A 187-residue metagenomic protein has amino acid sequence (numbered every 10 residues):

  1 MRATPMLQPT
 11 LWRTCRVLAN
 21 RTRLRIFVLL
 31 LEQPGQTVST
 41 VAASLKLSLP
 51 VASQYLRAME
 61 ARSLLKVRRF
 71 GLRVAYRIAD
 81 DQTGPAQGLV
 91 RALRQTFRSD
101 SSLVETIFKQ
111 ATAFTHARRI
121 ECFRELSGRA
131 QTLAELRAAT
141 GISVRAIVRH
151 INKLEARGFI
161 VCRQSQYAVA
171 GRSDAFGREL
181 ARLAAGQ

Functional and structural regions predicted by a protein language model:
M1-L11, V28, E32, D80-G128 (+1 more regions): Amphipathic alpha-helical dimerization/coiled-coil segments that flank or bridge DNA-binding/regulatory modules
M1-V67: DNA-contacting interfaces and partner/effector-binding or oligomerization modules in DNA-centric proteins
R16-V17, Q36, V51, A111-F114 (+3 more regions): Short glycine/proline-centered loop/turn elements that form peptide/ligand docking sites
T40, A146, E155-C162, R172: Contiguous, function-dense segments enriched for cysteine-driven chemistry and partner/ligand-binding capacity
T40-A43, C122, L133-T140: A short acidic, leucine-rich amphipathic alpha-helix
L47-E60, T140-A156: Short amphipathic alpha-helical interaction segments
E60-R68, E155-S165: A short, conserved structural fragment
R69-A75, D81, R163-S173: Short, Lys/Arg-rich nucleic-acid/phosphate-binding segment
